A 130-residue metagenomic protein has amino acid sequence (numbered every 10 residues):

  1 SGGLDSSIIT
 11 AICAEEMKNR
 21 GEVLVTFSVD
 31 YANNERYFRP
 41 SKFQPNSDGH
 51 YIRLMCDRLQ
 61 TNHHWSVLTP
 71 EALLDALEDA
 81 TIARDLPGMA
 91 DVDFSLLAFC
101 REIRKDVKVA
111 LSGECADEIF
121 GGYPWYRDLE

Functional and structural regions predicted by a protein language model:
S1-E130: ATP-dependent adenylate-handling active sites, centered on carboxylate activation for C-N bond formation
